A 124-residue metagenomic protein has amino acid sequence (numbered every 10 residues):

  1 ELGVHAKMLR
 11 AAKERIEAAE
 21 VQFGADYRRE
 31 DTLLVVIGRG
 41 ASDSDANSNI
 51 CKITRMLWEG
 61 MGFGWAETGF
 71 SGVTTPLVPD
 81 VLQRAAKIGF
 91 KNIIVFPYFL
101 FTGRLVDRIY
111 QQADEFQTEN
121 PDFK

Functional and structural regions predicted by a protein language model:
E1-K124: Extended amphipathic ligand-handling, pore-lining, and cofactor/metal-binding catalytic surfaces
